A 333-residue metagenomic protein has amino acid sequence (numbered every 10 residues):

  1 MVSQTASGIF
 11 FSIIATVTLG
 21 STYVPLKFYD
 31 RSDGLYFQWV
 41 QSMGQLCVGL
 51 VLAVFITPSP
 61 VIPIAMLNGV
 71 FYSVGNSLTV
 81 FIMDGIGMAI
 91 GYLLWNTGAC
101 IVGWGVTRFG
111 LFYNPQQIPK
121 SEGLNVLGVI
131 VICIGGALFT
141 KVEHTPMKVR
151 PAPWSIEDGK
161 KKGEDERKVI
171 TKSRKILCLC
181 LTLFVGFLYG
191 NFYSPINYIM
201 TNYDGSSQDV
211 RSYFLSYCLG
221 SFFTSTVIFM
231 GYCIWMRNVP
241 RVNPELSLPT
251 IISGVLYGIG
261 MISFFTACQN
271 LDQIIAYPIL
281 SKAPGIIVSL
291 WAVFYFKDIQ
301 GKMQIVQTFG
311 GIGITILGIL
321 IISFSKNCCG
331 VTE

Functional and structural regions predicted by a protein language model:
M1-E333: Polytopic alpha-helical membrane proteins, predominantly small-molecule transporters/carriers
